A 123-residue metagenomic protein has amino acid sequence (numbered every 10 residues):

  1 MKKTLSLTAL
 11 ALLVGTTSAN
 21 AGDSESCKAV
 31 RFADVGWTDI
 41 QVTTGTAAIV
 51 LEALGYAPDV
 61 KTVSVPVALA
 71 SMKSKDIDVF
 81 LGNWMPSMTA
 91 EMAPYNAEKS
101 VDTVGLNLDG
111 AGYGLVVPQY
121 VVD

Functional and structural regions predicted by a protein language model:
M1-A21: Gram-negative bacterial Sec-dependent N-terminal signal peptides
S24-D39, Y56-K61: Short, well-ordered beta-strand elements
K28, L54, A111-Y113: Envelope-exposed proteins and targeting segments
R31, D78-N83, Y113-V116: Structural recognition of the beta-strand scaffold that forms the well-ordered cores of secreted hydrolase catalytic
W37, W84-M85, Y120-V121: Solvent-exposed coil/turn segments that connect beta secondary-structure elements in extracytoplasmic/periplasmic
T44, V63-K99: Pocket-flanking alpha-helical
S100-D123: A conserved helix-loop-strand patch within extracytoplasmic ligand-binding domains of the periplasmic binding
